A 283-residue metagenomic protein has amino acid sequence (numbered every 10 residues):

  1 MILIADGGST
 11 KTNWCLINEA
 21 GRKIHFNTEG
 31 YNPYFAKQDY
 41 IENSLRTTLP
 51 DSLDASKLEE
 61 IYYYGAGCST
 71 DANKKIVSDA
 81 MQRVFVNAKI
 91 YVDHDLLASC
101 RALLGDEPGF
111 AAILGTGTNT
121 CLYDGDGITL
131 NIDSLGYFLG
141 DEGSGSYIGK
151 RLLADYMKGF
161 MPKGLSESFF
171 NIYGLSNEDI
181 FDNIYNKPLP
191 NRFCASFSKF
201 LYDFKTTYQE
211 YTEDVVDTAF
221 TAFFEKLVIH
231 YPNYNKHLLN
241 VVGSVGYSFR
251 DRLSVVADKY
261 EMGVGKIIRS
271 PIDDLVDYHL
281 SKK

Functional and structural regions predicted by a protein language model:
M1-I61, A80, L103-F110, L153-K283: ATP-binding/phosphotransfer module of carbohydrate and carboxylate kinases, centering on a glycine-rich
E29-G30, G67, D133-G136, K205: Short, histidine-centered active-site or binding-site loop motifs used for metal coordination, general acid-base
Y62-S69: Polybasic, low-complexity association/targeting segments
A66, D95, S244: Cofactor-binding loop segments of dinucleotide-utilizing enzymes, especially the Rossmann-like FAD- and NAD(P)+-binding
S69-G164: Phosphate-binding/catalytic loop of phosphoryl-transfer enzymes
